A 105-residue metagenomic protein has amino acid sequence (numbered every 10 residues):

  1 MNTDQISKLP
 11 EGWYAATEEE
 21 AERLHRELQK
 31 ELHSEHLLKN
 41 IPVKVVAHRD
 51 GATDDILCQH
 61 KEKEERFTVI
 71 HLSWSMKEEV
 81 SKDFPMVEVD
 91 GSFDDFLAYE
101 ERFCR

Functional and structural regions predicted by a protein language model:
N2-P42: Negatively charged, low-complexity tracts enriched in Asp/Glu with abundant Ser/Thr
T3-Q5, I56, F84, G91: Short linear motifs in intrinsically disordered/low-complexity regions
I6, W13, L32, Q59-H60 (+3 more regions): Aromatic-enriched hydrophobic runs in primary sequence
R23-R26, R49, R66, R102-R105: Arginine residue identity/basic-tract feature
L37-F84: Amphipathic protein-protein interaction modules
S73-R105: Ampiphathic alpha-helical segments that act as solvent-exposed interaction surfaces
